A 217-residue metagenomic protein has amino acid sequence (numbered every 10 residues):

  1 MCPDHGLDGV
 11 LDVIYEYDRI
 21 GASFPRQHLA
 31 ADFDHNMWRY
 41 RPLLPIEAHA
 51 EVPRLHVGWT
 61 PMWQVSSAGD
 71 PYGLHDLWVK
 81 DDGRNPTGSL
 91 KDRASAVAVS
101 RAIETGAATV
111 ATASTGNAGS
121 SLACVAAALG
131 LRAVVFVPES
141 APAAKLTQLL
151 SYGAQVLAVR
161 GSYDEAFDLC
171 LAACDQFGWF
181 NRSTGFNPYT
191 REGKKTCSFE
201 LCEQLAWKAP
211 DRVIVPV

Functional and structural regions predicted by a protein language model:
M1-V217: PLP-dependent amino-acid enzyme catalytic core
